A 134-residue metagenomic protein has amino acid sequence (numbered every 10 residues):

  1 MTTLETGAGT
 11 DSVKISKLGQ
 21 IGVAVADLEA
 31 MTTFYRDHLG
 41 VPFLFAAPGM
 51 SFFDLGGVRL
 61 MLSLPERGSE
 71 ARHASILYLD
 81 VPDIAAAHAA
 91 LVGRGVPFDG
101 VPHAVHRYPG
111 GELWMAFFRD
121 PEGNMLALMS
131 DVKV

Functional and structural regions predicted by a protein language model:
M1-E29, R59, S75-L77, M129-V134: N-terminal beta-strand motif that seeds the catalytic metal site of vicinal oxygen chelate
S16, G22-L60, E66: Core segments of cupin and vicinal oxygen chelate
L28, L77-M125: Vicinal oxygen chelate
P48, L55-G57, A71-A74, G93: Short connector loops at helix/strand junctions that flank enzyme active sites, especially segments positioning acidic
M50, P65, H103-R107: Short, solvent-exposed loop/turn elements at beta->coil junctions and helix N-caps that rim active or binding pockets
F53-G57, F118-P121, D131: Active-site beta-strand termini and strand-to-loop segments that position acidic
R59-M61, S69-E70, N124: Short, charged/polar, Gly/Pro-enriched secondary-structure boundary elements
